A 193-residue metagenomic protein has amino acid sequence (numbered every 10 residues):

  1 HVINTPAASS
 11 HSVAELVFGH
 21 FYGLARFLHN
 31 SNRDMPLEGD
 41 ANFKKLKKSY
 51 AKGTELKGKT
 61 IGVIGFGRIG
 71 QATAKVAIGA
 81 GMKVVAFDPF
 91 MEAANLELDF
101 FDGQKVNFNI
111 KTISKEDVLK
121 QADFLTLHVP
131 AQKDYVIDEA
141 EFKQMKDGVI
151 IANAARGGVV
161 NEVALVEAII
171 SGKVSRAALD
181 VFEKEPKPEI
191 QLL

Functional and structural regions predicted by a protein language model:
T5-T60: Phosphate-binding beta-alpha-beta segment of Rossmann-like dinucleotide-binding domains, i.e., the NAD(P)
G53-K57, I78, K143: Short, flexible hinge/linker loops that cap or flank conserved catalytic cores
I61-G65: Conserved N-terminal Rossmann-fold NAD(P)-binding element of oxidoreductases
I69: Hydrophobic/small residue at the entry helix of a nucleotide-binding pocket
A74, I78, I169, L193: Gly/Ala-rich phosphate-binding loop of Rossmann-like dinucleotide-binding domains, activating on the conserved
G79-K83, S175: Conserved S-adenosyl-L-methionine
A86: Conserved SAM-binding motif I beta-strand of class I
P89-L192: Rossmann-like adenosine-cofactor binding region
